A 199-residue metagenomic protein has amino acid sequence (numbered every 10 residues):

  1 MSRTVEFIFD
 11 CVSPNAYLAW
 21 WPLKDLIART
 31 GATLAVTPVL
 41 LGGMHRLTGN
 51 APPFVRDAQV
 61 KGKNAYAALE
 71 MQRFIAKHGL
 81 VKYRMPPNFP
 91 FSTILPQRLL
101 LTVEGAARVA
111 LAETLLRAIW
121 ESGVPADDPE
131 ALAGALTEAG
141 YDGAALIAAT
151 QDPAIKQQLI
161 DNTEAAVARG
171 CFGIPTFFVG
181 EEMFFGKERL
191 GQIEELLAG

Functional and structural regions predicted by a protein language model:
R3-E6, D10-T33, T37, G105 (+2 more regions): C-terminal cap of thioredoxin/glutaredoxin-like
L18-I119: Structural alpha/beta surface segment adjacent to cysteine/selenocysteine redox centers across thiol/disulfide enzymes
